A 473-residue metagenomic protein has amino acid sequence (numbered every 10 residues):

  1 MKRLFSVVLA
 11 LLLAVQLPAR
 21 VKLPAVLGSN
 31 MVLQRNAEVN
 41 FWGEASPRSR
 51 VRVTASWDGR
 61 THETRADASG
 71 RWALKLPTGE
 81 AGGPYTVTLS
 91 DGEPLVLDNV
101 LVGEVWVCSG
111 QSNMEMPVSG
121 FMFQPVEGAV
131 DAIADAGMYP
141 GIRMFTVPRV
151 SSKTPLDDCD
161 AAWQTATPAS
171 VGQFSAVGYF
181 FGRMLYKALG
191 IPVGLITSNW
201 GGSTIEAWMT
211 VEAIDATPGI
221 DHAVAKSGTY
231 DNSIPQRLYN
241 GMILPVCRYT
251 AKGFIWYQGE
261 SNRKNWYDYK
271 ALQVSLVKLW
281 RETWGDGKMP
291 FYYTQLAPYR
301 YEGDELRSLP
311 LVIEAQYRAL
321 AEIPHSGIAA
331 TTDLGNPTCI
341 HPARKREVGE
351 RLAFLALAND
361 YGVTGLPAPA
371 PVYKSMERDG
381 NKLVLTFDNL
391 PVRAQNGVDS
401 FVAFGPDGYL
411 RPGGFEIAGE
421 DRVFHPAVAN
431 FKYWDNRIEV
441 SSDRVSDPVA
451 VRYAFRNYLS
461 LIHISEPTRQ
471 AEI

Functional and structural regions predicted by a protein language model:
K2-A10: Sec-dependent signal peptide recognition, specifically the positively charged N-region followed immediately by
L9-P18: Hydrophobic h-region of N-terminal signal peptides that target proteins for export in Gram-negative bacteria
R20-P47, V100-C108, E115, N359-S375: Non-catalytic, glycine-rich low-complexity segments
R35-A37, E347, A358-D407: Surface beta-strand/loop "capping" patches
W42, S46-P117, F121-Q124: Extended acidic/polar, glycine-enriched regions that form or flank non-catalytic beta-rich accessory modules
E104-V105, Y139-G141, L189-G194, Y249-G253 (+2 more regions): Loop/turn elements at helix/coil->beta-strand transitions in domains of secreted/extracellular proteins
M116, M122-P168, L189-T229, S233-L238 (+1 more regions): Surface-exposed loop and adjacent secondary-structure segments within mature catalytic domains
I462-I473: Single conserved hydrophobic/aromatic residue that forms the stacking wall/gate of nucleotide- or nucleobase-binding
